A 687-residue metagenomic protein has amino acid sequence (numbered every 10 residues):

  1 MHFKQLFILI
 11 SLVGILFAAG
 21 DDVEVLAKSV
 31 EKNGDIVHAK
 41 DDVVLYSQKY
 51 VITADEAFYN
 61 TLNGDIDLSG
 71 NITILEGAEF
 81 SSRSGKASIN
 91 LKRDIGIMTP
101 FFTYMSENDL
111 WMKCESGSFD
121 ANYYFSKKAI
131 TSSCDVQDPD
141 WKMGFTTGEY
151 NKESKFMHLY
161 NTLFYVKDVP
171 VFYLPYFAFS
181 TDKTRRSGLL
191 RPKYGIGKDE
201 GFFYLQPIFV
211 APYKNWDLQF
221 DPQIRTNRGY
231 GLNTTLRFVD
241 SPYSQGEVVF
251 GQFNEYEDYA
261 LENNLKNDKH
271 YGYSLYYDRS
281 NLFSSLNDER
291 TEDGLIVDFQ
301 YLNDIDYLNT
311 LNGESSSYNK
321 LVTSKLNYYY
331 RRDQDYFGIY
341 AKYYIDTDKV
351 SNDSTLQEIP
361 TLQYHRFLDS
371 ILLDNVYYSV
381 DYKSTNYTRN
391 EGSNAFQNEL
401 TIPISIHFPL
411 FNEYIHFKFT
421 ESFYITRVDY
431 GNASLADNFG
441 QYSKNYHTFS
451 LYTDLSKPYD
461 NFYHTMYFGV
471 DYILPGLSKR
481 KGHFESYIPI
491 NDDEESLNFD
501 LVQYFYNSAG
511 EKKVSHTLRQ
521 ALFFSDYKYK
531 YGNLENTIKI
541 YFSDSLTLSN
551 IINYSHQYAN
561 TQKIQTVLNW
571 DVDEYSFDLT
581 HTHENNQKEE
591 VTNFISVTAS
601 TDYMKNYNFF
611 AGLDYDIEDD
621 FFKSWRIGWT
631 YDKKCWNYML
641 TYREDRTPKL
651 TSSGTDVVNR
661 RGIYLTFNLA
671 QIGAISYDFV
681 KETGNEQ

Functional and structural regions predicted by a protein language model:
M1-H2: N-terminal secretory signal peptides that target proteins for export/translocation
Q5-G14: Sec-dependent N-terminal signal peptides
L12, Q48, L62, I74 (+2 more regions): Short helix-loop boundary/capping segments at the starts of domains
L16-A18: Gly/Gly-Pro- and Ser/Thr-rich, intrinsically disordered tail segments characteristic of DNA damage-repair and tolerance
G20-S132: Charged (often Lys/Glu-rich) extended helix/loop segments that serve as interaction or gating elements
F80-S82, K86-F125, A129-S132, V136-K142 (+1 more regions): Outer-membrane beta-barrel proteins and related beta-barrel translocases across Gram-negative bacteria
